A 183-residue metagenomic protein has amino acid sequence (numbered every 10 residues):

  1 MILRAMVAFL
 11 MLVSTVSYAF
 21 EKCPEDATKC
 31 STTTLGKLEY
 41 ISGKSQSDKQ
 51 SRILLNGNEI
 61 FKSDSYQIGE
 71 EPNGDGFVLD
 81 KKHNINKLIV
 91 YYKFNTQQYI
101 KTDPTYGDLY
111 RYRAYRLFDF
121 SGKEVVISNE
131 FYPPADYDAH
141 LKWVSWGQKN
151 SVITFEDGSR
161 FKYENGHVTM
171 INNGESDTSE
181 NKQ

Functional and structural regions predicted by a protein language model:
I2-L12: Sec-dependent signal peptide recognition, specifically the positively charged N-region followed immediately by
A5, Y18-Q50, G57, F120-Q183: Acidic, small-residue rich beta-repeat scaffolds with periodic aromatic anchors
S14-V16: N-terminal signal peptide c-region/cleavage motif recognized by signal peptidases
T34-K44, I85-L109, Q148-E156: Short beta-strand elements that form the blades of beta-propeller/WD-repeat-like and other beta-sheet-rich scaffold
D48-S51, R113-Y115: Repetitive beta-architecture junctions, highlighting loop-to-beta-strand starts across blade-like repeats
F61-Q67, I127-E130: A short beta-strand motif characteristic of beta-propeller blades
E70-L79, E156-G158: Signature of short aromatic-glycine-proline-rich micro-motifs recurring in repeat-based ectodomains
Y106-G122: Beta-propeller blade signature
